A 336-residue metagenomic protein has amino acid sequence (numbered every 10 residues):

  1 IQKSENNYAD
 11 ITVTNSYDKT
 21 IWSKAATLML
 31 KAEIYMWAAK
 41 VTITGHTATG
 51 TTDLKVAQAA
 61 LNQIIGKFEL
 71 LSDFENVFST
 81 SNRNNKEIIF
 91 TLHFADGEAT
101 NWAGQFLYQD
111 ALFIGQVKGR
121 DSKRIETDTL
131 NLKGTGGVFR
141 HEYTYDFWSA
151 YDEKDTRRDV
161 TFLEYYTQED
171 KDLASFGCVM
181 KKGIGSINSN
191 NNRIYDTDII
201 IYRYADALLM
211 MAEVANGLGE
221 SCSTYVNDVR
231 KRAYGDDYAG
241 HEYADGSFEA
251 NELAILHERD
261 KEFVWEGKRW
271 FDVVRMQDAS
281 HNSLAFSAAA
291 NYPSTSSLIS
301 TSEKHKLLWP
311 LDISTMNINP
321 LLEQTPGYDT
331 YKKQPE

Functional and structural regions predicted by a protein language model:
I1-E5, D18-I43, G50-I65, F90 (+5 more regions): Extended, hydrophobic/aromatic-rich amphipathic alpha-helical segments that build helical scaffolds
S4-N15, F68-S72, G217-E220, D237-Y238: Surface-exposed helix-capping loop/turn segments at secondary-structure junctions
A9-Y17, K40-T42, N188-I194: Flexible glycine/proline-enriched surface loops and loop-helix/loop-strand junctions
T14-T27, V77, Y243-S247: A glycine-rich, coil/turn loop motif that links secondary-structure elements
K19, A60-G217, A279-E336: Elongated scaffold/linker segments in the mid-to-C-terminal portions of large proteins
K40-T47, T100-G104, G240-H241, E266-G267: Short, solvent-exposed loop/turn and secondary-structure capping segments
C222, V226-S294: C-terminal structured "cap/appendage" subdomains that terminate the fold
